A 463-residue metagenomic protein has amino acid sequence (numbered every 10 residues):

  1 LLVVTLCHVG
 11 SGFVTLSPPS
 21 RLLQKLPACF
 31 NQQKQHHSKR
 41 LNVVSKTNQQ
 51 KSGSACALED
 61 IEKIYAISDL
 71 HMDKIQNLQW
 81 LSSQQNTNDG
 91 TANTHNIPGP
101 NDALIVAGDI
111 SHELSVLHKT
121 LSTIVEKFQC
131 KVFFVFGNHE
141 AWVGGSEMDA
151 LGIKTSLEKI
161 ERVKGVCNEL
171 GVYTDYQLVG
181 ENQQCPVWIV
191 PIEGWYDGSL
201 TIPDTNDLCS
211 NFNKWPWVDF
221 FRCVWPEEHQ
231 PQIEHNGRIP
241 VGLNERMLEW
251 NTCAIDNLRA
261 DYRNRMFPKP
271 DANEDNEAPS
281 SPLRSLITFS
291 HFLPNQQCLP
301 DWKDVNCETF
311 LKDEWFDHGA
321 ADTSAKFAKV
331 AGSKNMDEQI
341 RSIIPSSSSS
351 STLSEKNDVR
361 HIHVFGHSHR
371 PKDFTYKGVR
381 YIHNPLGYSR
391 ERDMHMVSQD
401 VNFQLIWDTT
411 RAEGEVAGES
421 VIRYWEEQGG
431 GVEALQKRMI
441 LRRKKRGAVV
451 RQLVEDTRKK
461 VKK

Functional and structural regions predicted by a protein language model:
L1-Q24: N-terminal chloroplast transit peptides
L26-P27, H37-F134, E140-M148, G152 (+1 more regions): N-terminal active-site segment of His-dependent metallophosphoesterases
N42-K46, C56-D60, D317-S347, T352-H361 (+1 more regions): Binuclear metal-dependent phosphoesterase catalytic core
C56-Y65, V172-P191, S281-S285, T375-R380: Beta-strand-turn-beta hairpins that frame and shape the catalytic cleft of phosphate-ester-processing enzymes
A66-S68, L104-D109, F133-N138, D175-Y176 (+5 more regions): Active-site neighborhood of phospho(di)ester-bond hydrolases with catalytic His/Asp-centered motifs
H71-Q76, S111-V116, H139-A150, D175 (+6 more regions): Active-site environment of divalent metal-dependent phosphoester hydrolases
V163-Y173, Q183, A254-S285, N335-S347 (+1 more regions): A structural motif corresponding to the C-terminal end of an alpha-helix and its immediate exit/capping segment
V190-I287, F292-F327, E426, G430-G431 (+2 more regions): Active-site-proximal loop/helix segment associated with metal-binding centers of metalloenzymes
